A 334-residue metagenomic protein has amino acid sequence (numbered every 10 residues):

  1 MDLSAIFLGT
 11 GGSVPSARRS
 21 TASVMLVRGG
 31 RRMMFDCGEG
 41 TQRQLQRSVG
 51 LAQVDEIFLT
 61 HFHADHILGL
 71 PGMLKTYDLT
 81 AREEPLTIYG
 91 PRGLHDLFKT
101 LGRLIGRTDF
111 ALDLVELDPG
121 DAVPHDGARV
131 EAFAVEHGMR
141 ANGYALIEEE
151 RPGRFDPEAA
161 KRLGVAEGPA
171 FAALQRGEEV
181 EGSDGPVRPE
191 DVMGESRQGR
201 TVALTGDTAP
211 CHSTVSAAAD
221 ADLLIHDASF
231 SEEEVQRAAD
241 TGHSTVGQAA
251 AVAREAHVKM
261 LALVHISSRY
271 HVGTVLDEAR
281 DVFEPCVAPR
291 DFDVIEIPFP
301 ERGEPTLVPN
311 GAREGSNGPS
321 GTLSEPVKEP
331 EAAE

Functional and structural regions predicted by a protein language model:
M1-G50, E83-P85, Y144-L146, G153 (+2 more regions): Conserved beta-strand hairpin/beta-sheet module of binuclear metal-dependent hydrolase folds, prominently
A5, D36, L45, H61 (+8 more regions): Divalent metal-coordination and catalytic microenvironments
P15-A17, D126-S216, L223-I225: Active-site-proximal loop/helix segment associated with metal-binding centers of metalloenzymes
E39-Y89, A111-D118: Active-site metal-binding motif and surrounding structural segment of the metallo-beta-lactamase
G69-Y77, L101, H271-R280: Metal-dependent catalytic neighborhoods of phosphoester/phosphodiester hydrolases
H125-F133, F299-N310: Short, surface-exposed amphipathic charged segments that create phosphate/polyanion-binding patches used for binding
L174-E296, L323: Cap/insert and terminal regions of metallo-dependent hydrolase folds
N317-E334: Long, low-complexity, intrinsically disordered segments
